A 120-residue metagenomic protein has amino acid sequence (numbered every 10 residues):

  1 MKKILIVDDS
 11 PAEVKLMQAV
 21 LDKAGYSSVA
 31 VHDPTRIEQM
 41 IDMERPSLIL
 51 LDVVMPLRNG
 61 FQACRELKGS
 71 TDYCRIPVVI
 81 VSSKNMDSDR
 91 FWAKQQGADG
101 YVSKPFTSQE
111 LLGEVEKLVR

Functional and structural regions predicted by a protein language model:
V14, P56-L57, M86, P105: The feature encodes the CheY-like receiver
K15-K23: Charged docking surfaces used in two-component/phosphorelay signaling
G25-D33, M40: Short hydrophobic/Thr-rich beta-strand motif most characteristic of the beta2 strand and flanking loop of CheY-like
E44-L50: Active-site beta3 strand of CheY-like receiver
F106-E116: C-terminal output helix
